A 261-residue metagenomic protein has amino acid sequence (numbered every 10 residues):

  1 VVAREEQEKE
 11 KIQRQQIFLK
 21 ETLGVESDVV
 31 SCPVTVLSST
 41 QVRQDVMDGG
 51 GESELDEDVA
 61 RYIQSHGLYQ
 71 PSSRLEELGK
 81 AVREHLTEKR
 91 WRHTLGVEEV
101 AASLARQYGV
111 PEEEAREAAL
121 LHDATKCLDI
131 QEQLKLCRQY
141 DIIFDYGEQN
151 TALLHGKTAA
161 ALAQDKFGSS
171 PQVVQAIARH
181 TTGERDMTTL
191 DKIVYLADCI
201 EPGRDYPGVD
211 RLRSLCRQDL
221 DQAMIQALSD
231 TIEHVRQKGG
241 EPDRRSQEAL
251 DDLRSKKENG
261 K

Functional and structural regions predicted by a protein language model:
V1-S73: Classical nucleotidyltransferase
L37, Q41, G50, E54-D58 (+3 more regions): Short, charged alpha-helical segments
Q41-D45, L196, H234: Solvent-exposed, amphipathic alpha-helical segments
G51-L75, E233-K261: Charged phosphate-binding loop/patch that engages nucleotide di/tri-phosphates or the phosphate backbone of nucleic
P71-L86: Extreme N-terminal tail/first-helix region
K80-E84, H93, A102-L228: Divalent metal-dependent catalytic cores for phosphoryl transfer on phosphate-bearing substrates
